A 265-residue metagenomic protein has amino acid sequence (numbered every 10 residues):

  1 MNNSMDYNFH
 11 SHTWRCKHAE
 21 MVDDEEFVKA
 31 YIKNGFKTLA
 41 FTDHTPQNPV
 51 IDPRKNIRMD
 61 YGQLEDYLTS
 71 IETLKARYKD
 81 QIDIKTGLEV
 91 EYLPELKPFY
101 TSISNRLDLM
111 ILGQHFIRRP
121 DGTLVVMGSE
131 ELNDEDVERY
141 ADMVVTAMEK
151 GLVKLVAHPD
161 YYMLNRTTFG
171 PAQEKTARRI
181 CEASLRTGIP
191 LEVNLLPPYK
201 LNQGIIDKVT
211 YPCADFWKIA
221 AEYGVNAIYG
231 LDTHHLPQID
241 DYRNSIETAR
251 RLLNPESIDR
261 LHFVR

Functional and structural regions predicted by a protein language model:
M1-T13, D24, K29, M163-L164 (+1 more regions): Charged catalytic cores and adjacent phosphate/nucleic-acid-binding surfaces used for phosphate/nucleic-acid chemistry
Y7-S11, L39-F41, I84-L88, M110-L112 (+3 more regions): Hydrophobic faces of well-ordered beta-strands that scaffold small-molecule active sites in alpha/beta enzyme cores
F9-H12, F27-N56, D83-E89, K154: Divalent metal-dependent hydrolysis catalytic cores, especially in the metallo-beta-lactamase
R15-M21: Short N-terminal binding/cap micro-motifs at the start of the first secondary-structure element
I32, M148-E149, A221: Non-catalytic positions within long, well-ordered alpha-helices that form the structural scaffold/packing of enzyme
F36, L107, L152-V153, V225 (+1 more regions): A structural motif
N48-P49, P94, R119, L201 (+1 more regions): Generic structural signal for helix capping and beta-alpha/helix-loop junctions
P53, I57-T187: Extended substrate/RNA-proximal surfaces in nucleic-acid metabolism proteins
